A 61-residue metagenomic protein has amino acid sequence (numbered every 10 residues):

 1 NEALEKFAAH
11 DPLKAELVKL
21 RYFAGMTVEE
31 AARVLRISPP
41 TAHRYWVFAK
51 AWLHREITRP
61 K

Functional and structural regions predicted by a protein language model:
N1-E5: Short, Lys/Arg-enriched N-terminal segment that forms or immediately precedes the first helix of a structured domain
A8-V28: Short amphipathic alpha helix immediately N-terminal
A24-R44: Helix-turn-helix DNA-binding module
K50-K61: Short, Lys/Arg-enriched C-terminal cap helix and immediately downstream tail that follows
